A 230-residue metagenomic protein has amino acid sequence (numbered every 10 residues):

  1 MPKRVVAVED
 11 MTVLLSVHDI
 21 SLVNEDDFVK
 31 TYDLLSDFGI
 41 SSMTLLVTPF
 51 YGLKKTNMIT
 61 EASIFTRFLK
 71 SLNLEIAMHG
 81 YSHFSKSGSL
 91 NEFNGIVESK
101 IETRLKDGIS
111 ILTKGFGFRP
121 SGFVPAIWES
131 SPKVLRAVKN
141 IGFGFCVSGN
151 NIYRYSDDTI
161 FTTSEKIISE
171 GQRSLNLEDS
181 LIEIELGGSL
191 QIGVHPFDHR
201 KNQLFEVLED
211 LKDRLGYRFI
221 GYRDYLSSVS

Functional and structural regions predicted by a protein language model:
M1-L72: Active-site beta->alpha N-cap acidic-glycine motif
R4-V8, F38, P196-S230: C-terminal domain-boundary segment and adjacent tail
S16, D27, A77-M78, G142-F145 (+2 more regions): Glycan-processing catalytic domains of CAZymes
H18-I20, T48-G52, Y81-H83, W128 (+4 more regions): Active-site beta-loop-alpha junctions enriched in small/polar residues
D26-T31, N57-K70, P132-K133, S148-Y155 (+1 more regions): Alpha-helical scaffolding within the catalytic cores of extracellular/periplasmic polymer-degrading hydrolases
S41-P132, I192: Metal-dependent polysaccharide deacetylase catalytic core of the NodB/CE4 family, i.e., the active-site-bearing domain
E92, V97-E170, K201-F205: Catalytic domains of cell-wall/extracellular-matrix polysaccharide-remodeling enzymes, centered on de-N-acetylation
I160-N202: A conserved mid-domain beta-alpha-beta active-site/ligand-binding segment of alpha/beta enzyme cores
